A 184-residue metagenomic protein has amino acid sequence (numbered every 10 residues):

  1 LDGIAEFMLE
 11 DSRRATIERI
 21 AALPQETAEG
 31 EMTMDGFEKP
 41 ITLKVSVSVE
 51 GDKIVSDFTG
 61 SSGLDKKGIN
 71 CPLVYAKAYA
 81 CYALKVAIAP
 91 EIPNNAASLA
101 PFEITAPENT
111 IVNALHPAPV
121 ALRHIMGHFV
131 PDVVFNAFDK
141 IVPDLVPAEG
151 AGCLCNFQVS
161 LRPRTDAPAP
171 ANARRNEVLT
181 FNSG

Functional and structural regions predicted by a protein language model:
L1-G184: Glycine/proline-enriched, intrinsically flexible loops and inter-domain linkers
